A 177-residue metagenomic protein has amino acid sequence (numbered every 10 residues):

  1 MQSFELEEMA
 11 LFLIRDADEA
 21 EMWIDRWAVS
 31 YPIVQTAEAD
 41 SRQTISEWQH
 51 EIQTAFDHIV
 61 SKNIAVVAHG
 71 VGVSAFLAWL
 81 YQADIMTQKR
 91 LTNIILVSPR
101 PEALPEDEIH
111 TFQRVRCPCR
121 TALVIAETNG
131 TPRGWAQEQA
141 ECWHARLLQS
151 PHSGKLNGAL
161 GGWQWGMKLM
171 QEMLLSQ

Functional and structural regions predicted by a protein language model:
M1-L11, L91-N93, K168-Q177: Flexible, membrane-associating and regulatory peripheral segments of lipid-active enzymes
Q2-I64, H152-G154: Active-site catalytic motif of lipid deacylating hydrolases and related acyltransferases
Q2-S3, P101-P151, G158: The feature captures the conserved acid-bearing segment of alpha/beta-hydrolase catalytic domains
A65-A68, I94: Conserved alpha/beta-hydrolase fold motif
V67-L80: Gly/Ala-rich beta-loop-alpha elbow adjacent to hydrolase catalytic centers
L80-D84, A140: A conserved amphipathic alpha-helix that caps or lines the catalytic cleft of carbohydrate- and lipid-modifying enzymes
M86-E102: A conserved short beta-strand
R146-Q177: C-terminal catalytic histidine-bearing segment of alpha/beta-hydrolase fold enzymes
